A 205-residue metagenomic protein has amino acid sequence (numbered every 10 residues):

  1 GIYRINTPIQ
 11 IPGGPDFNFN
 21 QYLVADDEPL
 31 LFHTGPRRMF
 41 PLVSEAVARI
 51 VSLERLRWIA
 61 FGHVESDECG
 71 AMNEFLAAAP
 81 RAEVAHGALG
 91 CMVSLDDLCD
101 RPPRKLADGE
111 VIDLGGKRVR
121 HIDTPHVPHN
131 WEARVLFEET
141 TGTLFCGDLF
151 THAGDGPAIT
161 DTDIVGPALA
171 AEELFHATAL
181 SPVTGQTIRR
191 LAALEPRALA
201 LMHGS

Functional and structural regions predicted by a protein language model:
I2-R49, R134-G147: Conserved beta-strand hairpin/beta-sheet module of binuclear metal-dependent hydrolase folds, prominently
P8-G13, G35-R37, F61-H63, R120-P125 (+1 more regions): Short, flexible loop segments at the rims of nucleotide/cofactor-binding pockets, characterized by
F32-T34, L56-V64, E83-A88, L144-D148 (+3 more regions): Active-site neighborhood of phospho(di)ester-bond hydrolases with catalytic His/Asp-centered motifs
M39, V64-C69, C91-S94, P128-H129 (+2 more regions): Active-site environment of divalent metal-dependent phosphoester hydrolases
M39-H86: Active-site metal-binding motif and surrounding structural segment of the metallo-beta-lactamase
R81-A133, A179, V183-R189: Metallo-beta-lactamase
P125-M202: Metallo-beta-lactamase
